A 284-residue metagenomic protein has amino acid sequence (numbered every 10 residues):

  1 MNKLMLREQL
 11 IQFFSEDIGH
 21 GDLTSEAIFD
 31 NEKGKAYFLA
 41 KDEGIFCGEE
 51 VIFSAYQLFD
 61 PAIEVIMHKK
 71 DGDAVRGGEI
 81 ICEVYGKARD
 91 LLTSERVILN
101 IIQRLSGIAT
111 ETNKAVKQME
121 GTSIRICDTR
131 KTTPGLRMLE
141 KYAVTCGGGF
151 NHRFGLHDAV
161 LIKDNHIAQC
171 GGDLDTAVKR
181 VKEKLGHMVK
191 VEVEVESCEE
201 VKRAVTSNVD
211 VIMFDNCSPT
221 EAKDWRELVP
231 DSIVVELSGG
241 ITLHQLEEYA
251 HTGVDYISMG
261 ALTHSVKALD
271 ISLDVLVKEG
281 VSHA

Functional and structural regions predicted by a protein language model:
N2-S207, V211, K223-L228, I233-E236 (+2 more regions): Acidic/glycine-rich phosphate/pyrophosphate-binding loops and surrounding catalytic core that coordinate Mg2+
D215, I233-L237, V277-S282: Short, structured secondary-structure boundary patches
N216, G239, A261-L262: Short secondary-structure boundary segments
A261-A284: Short, charged, intrinsically disordered terminal tails
